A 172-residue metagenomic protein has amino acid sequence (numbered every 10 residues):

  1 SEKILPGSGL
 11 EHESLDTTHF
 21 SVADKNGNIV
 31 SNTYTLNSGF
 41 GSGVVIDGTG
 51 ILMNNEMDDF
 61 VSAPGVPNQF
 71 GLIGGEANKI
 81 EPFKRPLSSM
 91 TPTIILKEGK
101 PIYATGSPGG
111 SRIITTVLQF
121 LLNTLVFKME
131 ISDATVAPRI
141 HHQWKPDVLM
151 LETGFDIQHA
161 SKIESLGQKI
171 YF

Functional and structural regions predicted by a protein language model:
S1-P6: Amphipathic alpha-helical
G9-F172: Proteins synthesized as precursors that undergo proteolytic processing into mature forms
